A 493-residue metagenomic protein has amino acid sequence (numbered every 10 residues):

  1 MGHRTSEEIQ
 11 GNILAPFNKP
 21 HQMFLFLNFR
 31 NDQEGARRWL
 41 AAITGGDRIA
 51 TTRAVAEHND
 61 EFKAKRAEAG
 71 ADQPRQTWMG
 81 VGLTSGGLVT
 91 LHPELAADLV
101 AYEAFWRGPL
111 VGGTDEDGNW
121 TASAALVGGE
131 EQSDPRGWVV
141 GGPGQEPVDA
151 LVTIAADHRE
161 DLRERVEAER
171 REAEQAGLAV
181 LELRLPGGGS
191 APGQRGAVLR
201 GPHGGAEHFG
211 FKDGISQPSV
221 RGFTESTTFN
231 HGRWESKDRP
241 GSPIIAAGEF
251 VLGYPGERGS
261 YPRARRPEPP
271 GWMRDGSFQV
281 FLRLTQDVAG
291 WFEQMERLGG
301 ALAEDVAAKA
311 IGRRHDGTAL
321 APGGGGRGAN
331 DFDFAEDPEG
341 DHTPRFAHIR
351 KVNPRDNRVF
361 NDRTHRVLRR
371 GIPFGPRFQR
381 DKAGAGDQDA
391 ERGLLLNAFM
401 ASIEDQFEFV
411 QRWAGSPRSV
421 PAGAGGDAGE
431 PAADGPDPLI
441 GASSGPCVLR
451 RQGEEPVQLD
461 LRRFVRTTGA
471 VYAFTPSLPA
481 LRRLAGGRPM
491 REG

Functional and structural regions predicted by a protein language model:
M1-G493: Long, low-complexity, Ser/Thr/Gly/Pro-rich intrinsically disordered segments that act as flexible linkers and assembly
